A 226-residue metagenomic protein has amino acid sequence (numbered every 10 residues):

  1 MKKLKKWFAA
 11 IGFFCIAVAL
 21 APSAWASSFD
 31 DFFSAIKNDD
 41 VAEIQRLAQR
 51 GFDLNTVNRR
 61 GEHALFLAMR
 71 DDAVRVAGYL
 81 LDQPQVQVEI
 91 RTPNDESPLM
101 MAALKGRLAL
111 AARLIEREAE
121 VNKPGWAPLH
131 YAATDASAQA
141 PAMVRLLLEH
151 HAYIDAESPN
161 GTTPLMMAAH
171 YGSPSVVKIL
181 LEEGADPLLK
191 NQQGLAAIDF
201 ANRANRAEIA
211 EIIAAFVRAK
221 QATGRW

Functional and structural regions predicted by a protein language model:
K2, W25-D31, H150, Q192 (+1 more regions): Ankyrin-repeat-protein effector appendages
K2-I11: Bacterial N-terminal signal peptides that target proteins for export
A10-A19: Bacterial N-terminal signal peptides
A24-R50, R59-E62, W226: N-terminal leader/linker segments that initiate helical-solenoid repeat arrays
S27-S34, V57-H63, R91-S97, N122-Y131 (+2 more regions): Ankyrin-repeat boundary/"N-cap" motif
S34-D39, L67-A73, M101-R107, Y131-A140 (+2 more regions): Ankyrin repeat A-helix N-terminal signature
A48-D53, G78-Q87, A112-E120, R145-Y153 (+2 more regions): Ankyrin repeat domain, specifically the short helix-to-loop turn at the C-terminus of the second helix of each repeat
A48-Y79: N-terminal, post-signal-peptide region of Sec/Tat-exported proteins
